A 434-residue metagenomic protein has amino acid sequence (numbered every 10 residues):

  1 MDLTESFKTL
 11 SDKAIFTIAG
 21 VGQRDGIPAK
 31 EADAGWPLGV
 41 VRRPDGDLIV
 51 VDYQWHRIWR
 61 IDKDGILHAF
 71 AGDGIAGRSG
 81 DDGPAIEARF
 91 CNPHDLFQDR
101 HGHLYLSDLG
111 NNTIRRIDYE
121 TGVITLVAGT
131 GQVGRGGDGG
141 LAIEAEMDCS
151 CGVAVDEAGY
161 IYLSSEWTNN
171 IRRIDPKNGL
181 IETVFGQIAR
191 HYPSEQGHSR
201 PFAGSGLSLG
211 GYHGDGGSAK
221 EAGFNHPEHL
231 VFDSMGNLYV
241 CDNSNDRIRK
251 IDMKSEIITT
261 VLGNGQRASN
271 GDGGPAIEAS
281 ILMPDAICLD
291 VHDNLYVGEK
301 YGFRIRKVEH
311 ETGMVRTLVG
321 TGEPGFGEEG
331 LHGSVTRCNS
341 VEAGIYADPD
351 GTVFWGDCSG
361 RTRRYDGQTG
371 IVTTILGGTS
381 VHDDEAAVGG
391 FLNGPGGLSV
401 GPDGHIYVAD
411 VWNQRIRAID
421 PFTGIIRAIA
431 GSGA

Functional and structural regions predicted by a protein language model:
D2-W36, I66-N92, G122-C149, G179-H226 (+4 more regions): Gly/Pro-rich loop segments of beta-rich domains
G39, D95, G152, H229 (+3 more regions): Conserved beta-strand position repeated once per blade in WD40 beta-propeller domains
R42-D45, Q98-H101, V155-A158, F232-M235 (+3 more regions): Residue-level detector of Asp-centered blade-edge/turn motifs that repeat once per structural unit in beta-propeller
D47-I49, H103-Y105, Y160-L163, N237-Y239 (+3 more regions): Conserved beta-propeller blade signature
Y53, L109, E166-W167, N243 (+5 more regions): Short loop/turn segments immediately following the C-termini of beta-strands
H56-W59, N112-R116, V123, N169-R173 (+5 more regions): A short loop-to-beta-strand structural motif that recurs across blades of beta-propeller domains
A347, I406-I425, A430: Blade-level signature of beta-propeller repeat domains, shared across WD40, Kelch, NHL, RCC1 and BNR/Asp-box propellers
